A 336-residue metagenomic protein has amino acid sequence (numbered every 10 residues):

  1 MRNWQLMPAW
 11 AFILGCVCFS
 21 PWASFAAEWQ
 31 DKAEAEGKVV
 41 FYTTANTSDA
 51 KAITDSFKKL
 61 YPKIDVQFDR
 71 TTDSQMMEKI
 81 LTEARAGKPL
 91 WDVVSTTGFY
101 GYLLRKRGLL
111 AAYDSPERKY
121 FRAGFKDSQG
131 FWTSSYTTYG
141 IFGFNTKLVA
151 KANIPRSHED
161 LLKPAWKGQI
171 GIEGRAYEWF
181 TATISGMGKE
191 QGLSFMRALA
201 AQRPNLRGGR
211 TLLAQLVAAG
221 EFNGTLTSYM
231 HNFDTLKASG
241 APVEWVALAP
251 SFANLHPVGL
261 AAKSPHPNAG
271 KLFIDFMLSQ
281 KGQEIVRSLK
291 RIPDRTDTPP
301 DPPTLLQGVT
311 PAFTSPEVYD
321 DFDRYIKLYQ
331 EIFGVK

Functional and structural regions predicted by a protein language model:
P8-P21: Bacterial N-terminal signal peptides
A27, V40-T54, V66-A84, P89-E221: Extracytoplasmic ligand-binding site segments that recognize negatively charged/polar headgroups
I53, Q191, F195-A198, H256 (+2 more regions): Short amphipathic alpha-helical coupling segments at ligand-binding clamshell hinges and other catalytic/signaling
G98-L103, N223-P242: A ligand-binding cleft/hinge motif common to bilobed small-molecule-binding domains
A123, T137-T138, M196-A200, N205-R207 (+3 more regions): Periplasmic-binding protein-like
I141-L148, I184-G186, N254-H266, I285-V286: A bilobed periplasmic-binding-protein/Venus flytrap-type ligand-binding module shared by bacterial periplasmic
W166-R175, M277-P299: Periplasmic-binding protein-like
P300-K336: Extracellular/periplasmic bilobal clamshell ligand-binding domains
